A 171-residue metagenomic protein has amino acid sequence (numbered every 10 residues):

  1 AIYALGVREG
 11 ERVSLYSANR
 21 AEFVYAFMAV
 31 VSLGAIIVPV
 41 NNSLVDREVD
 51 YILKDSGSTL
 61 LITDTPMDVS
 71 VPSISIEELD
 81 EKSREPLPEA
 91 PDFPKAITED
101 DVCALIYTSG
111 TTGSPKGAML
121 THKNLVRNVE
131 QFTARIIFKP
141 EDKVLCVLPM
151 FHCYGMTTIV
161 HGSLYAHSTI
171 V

Functional and structural regions predicted by a protein language model:
A1-D46: Conserved AMP-binding/adenylate-forming
V13, V30, L61, V102 (+3 more regions): Conserved S/T- and glycine-rich ATP-binding loop of Class I adenylate-forming
M28-L33, D55, H152, H161-Y165: Short hydrophobic alpha-helices that are characteristic scaffold elements of the AMP-binding
N42-M67, N128-L145: Conserved ATP-dependent adenylate/AMP-binding module captured primarily in the ANL superfamily
L60, T65-D100: ANL superfamily adenylate-forming
E89-Y107, S114, I137-K143: Conserved pre-ATP/AMP-binding loop-to-beta segment of ANL
C103-E130: Conserved AMP-binding A3 loop
V126-K143, F151-V171: Conserved AMP-binding/adenylation subdomain of ANL enzymes
